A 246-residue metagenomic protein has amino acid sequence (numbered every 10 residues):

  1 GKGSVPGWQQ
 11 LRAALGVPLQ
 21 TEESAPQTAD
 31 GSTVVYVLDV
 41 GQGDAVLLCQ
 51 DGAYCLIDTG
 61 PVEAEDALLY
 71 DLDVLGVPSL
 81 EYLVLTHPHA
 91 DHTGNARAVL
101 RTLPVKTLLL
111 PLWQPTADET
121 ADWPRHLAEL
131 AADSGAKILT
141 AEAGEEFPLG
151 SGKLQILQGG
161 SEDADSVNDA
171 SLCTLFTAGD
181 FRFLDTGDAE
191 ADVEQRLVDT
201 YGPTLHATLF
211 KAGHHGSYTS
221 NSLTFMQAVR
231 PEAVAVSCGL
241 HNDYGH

Functional and structural regions predicted by a protein language model:
G1-H246: Non-globular, low-confidence helical/coil segments that flank catalytic cores
